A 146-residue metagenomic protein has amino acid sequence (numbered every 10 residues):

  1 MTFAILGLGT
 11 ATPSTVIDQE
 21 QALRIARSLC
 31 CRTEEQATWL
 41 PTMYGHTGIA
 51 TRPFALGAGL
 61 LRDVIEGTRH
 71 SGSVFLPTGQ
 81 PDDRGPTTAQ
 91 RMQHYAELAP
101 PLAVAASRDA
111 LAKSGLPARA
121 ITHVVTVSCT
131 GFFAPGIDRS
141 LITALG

Functional and structural regions predicted by a protein language model:
M1-A120: Conserved "HGTGT" condensation-loop signature of ketosynthase/thiolase-family condensing enzymes that catalyze
A11-P13, V127-P135: Gly/Ser/Thr-rich loops at beta-strand to alpha-helix junctions that form or flank small-molecule/cofactor-binding
R119-V127: Short glycine-rich phosphate-binding loop at a beta-alpha junction
F133-G146: A glycine- and small-aliphatic-rich helix-loop capping segment at beta-alpha/alpha-beta transitions that lines
